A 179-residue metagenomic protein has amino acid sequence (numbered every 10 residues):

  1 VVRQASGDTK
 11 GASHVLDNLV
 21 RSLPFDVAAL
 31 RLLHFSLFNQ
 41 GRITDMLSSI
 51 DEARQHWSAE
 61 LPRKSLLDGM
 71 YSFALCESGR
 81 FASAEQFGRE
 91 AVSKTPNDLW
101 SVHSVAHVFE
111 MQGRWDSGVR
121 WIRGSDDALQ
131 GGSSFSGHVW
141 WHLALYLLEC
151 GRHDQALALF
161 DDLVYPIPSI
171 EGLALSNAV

Functional and structural regions predicted by a protein language model:
V1, L32, M70, S104-H107 (+2 more regions): "A position-specific structural signal for the A-helix of alpha-solenoid helical repeats
T9, I43, F81, W115 (+1 more regions): TPR-repeat structural position
D17-R21, D51-H56, R89-S93, R120-A128 (+1 more regions): Amphipathic alpha-helical segments of tetratricopeptide repeats
A28, P62-L66, W100, H138: Start-of-helix register in tetratricopeptide repeats
S136, W140-V179: Alpha-helical scaffold segments of alpha-solenoid architecture
